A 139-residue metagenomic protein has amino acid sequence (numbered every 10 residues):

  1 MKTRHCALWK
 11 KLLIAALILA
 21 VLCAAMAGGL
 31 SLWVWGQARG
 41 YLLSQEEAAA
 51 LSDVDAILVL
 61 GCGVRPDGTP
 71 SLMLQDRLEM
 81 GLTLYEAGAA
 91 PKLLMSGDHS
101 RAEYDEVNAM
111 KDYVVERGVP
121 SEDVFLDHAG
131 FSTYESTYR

Functional and structural regions predicted by a protein language model:
M1-L8, L58, G81: Polar low-complexity intrinsically disordered regions
K2, K10-K11, K92, K111: Context-gated lysine
T3-A48: N-terminal type II signal-anchor transmembrane helix that functions as the membrane-insertion/stop-transfer segment
Q37-R139: A structural signal for short, hydrophobic/glycine-enriched beta-strand patches
